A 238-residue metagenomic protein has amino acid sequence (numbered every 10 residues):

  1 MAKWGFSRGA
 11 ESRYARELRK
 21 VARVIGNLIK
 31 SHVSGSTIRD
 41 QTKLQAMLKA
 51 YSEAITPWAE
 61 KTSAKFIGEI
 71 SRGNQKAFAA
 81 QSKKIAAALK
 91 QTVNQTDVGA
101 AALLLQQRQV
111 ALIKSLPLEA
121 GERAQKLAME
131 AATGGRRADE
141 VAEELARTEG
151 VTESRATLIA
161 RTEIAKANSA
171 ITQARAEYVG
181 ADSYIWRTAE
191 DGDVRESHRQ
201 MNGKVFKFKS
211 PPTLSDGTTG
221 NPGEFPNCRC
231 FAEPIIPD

Functional and structural regions predicted by a protein language model:
M1-V151, I236-D238: N-terminal leader/targeting and assembly helices and adjacent pre-domain segments
G150-V151, R155-D238: Acidic, glycine-rich two-metal-ion catalytic cores of nucleic acid-processing enzymes
